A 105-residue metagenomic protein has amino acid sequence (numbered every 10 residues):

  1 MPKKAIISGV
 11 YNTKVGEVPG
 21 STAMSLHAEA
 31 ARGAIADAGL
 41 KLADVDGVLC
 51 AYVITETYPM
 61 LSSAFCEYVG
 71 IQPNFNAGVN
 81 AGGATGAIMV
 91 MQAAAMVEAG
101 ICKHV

Functional and structural regions predicted by a protein language model:
M1-G78, A95-A99: Conserved "HGTGT" condensation-loop signature of ketosynthase/thiolase-family condensing enzymes that catalyze
A81-V105: Active-site-proximal alpha-helical scaffold in enzymes
